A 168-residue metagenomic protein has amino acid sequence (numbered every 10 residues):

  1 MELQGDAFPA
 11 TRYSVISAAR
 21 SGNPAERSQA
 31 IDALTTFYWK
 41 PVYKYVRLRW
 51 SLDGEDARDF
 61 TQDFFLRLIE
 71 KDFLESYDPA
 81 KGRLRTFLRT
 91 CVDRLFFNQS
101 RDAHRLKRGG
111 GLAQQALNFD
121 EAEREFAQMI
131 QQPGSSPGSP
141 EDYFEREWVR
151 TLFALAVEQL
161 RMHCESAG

Functional and structural regions predicted by a protein language model:
M1-G168: Intrinsic, short, N-terminal disordered tails of RNA polymerase sigma-factor systems
